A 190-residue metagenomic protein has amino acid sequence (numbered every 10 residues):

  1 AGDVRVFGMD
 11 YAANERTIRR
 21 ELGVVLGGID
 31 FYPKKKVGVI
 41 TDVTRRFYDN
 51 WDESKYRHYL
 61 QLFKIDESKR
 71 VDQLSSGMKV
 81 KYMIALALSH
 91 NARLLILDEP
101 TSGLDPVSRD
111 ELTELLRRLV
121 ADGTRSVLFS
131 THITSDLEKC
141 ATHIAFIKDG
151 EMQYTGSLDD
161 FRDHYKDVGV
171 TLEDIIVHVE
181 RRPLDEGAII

Functional and structural regions predicted by a protein language model:
A1-D10, T17-I18: Conserved ABC transporter NBD signature motif
R20, L26-Y82: ABC-family P-loop ATPase nucleotide-binding domains
I84, L104: Hydrophobic anchor residue at the start of the ABC signature
L95-E99: Catalytic Walker B motif of ABC-type/P-loop ATPase nucleotide-binding domains
D110-G123: Helical segment within the ABC ATPase nucleotide-binding domain
T155-G156: ABC ATPase "signature
